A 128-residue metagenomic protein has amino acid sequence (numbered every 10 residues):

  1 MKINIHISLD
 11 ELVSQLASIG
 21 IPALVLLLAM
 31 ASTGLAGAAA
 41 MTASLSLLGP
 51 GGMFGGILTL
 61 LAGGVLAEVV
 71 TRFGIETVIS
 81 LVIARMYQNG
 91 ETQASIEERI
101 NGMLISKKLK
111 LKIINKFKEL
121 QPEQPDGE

Functional and structural regions predicted by a protein language model:
M1, T71-E128: Amphipathic, membrane-inserting segments
M1-V13, Q121: Cytosolic juxtamembrane amphipathic/interface segments immediately preceding and feeding into a transmembrane helix
S8, G34, T92-S95: Serine/threonine-rich low-complexity intrinsically disordered regions
S14-S80: Small-residue-rich hydrophobic membrane-insertion segments
